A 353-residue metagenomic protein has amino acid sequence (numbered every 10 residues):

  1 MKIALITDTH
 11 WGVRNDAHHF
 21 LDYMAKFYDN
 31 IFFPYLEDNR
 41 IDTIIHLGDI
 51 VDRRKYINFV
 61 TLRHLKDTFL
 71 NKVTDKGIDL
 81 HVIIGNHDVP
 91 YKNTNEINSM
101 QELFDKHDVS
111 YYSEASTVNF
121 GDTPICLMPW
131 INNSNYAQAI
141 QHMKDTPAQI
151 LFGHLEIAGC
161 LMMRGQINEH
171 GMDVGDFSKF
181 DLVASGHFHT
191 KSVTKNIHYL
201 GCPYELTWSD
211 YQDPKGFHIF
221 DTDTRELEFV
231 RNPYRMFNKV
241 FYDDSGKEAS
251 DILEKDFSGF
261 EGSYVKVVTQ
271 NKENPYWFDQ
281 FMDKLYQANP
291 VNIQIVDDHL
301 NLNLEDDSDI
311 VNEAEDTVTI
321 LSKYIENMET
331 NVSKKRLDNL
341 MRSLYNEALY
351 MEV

Functional and structural regions predicted by a protein language model:
K2, T9, V13-T117, D176-S178: Core catalytic region of metal-dependent phosphoesterases/phosphodiesterases, especially metallo-beta-lactamase-like
I3, T43, T123-P124, I150 (+1 more regions): Structural motif
D8, Y28, I44, D49 (+8 more regions): Divalent metal-coordination and catalytic microenvironments
H10-R14, D52-K55, V82-T94, V118 (+4 more regions): Active-site environment of divalent metal-dependent phosphoester hydrolases
L65, D88-G175: Conserved catalytic scaffold of divalent metal-dependent phosphoesterases
V73-K76, H142-D145, V174-K179, G259-F260: Short, conserved loop/helix-junction motifs that constitute active-site signature segments in enzyme catalytic cores
M163-E228: Conserved beta-sheet core of the metallophosphoesterase superfamily
T222-V353: Accessory, non-catalytic peripheral segments of nucleic-acid enzymes
